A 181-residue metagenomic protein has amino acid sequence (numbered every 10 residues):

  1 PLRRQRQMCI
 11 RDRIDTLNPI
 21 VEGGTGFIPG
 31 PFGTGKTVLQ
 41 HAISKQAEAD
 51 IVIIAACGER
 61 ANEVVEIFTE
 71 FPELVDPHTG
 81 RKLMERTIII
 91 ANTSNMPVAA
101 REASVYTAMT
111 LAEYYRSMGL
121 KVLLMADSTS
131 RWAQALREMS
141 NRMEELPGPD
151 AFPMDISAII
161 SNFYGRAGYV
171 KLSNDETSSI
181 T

Functional and structural regions predicted by a protein language model:
P1-I10: Single conserved hydrophobic/aromatic residue that forms the stacking wall/gate of nucleotide- or nucleobase-binding
R11-P19, Q40-I43: Pre-Walker A adenine-sensing motif
N18, N95, S130: Catalytic acidic motif of RecA-like/P-loop NTPases
G26-F27: Short hydrophobic/aromatic beta-strand immediately N-terminal to the Walker A/P-loop
G30-P31: The Walker A (P-loop) glycine that initiates the GxxxxGKT/S ATP-binding motif of P-loop NTPases
G35-V38, I43-I51, C57, A61-N62 (+2 more regions): Conserved P-loop NTPase nucleotide-binding/switch module
E66-R81, E85: Conserved helix-turn-beta segment of the N-terminal RecA-like "Helicase ATP-binding" lobe in SF1/SF2 helicases
T87-P97: Inter-Walker segment of RecA-like/P-loop motor cores
